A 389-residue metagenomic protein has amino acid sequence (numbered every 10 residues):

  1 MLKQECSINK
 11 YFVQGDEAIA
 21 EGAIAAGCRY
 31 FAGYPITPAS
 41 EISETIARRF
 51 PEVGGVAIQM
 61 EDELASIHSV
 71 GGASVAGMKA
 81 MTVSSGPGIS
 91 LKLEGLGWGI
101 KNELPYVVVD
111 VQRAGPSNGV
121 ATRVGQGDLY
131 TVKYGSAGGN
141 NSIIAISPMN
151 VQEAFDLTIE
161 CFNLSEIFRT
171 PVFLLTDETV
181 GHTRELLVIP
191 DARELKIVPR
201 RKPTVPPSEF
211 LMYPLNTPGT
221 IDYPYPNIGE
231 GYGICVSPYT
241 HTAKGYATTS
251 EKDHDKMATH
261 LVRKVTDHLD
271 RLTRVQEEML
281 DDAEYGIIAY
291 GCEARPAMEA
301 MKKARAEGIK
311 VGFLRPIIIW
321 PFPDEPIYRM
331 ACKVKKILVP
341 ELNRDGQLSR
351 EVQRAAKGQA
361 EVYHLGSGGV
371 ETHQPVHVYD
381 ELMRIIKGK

Functional and structural regions predicted by a protein language model:
M1-G135, S142, I159, E178 (+2 more regions): Thiamine diphosphate
L2-D16, R169-K389: Flexible, low-complexity linker and terminal segments
A25, G77, N102-E103, N140 (+3 more regions): Short, well-ordered loop/turn elements at secondary-structure boundaries
P38-E41, I67, I89-L91, G115-N118 (+5 more regions): Flexible loop/turn segments at secondary-structure boundaries
G54-G55, N118, N141-I146, A360-G369: Short beta-alpha connecting loops at secondary-structure transitions that line or flank enzyme active sites
S69, L157, L164, P326-M330 (+1 more regions): CheY-like receiver
M81-V83, V107-V109, A145-S147, F173-L175 (+2 more regions): Structural motif
V124-E178, K202-T204: Conserved thiamine diphosphate
